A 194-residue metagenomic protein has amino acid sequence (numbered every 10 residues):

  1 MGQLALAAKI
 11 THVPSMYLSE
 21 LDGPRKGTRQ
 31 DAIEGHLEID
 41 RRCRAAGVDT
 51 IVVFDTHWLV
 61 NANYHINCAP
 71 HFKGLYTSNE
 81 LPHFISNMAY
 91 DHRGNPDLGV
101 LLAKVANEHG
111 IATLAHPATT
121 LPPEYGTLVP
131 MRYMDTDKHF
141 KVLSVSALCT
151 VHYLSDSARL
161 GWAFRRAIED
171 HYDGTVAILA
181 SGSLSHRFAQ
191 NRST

Functional and structural regions predicted by a protein language model:
M1-T194: Soluble secreted/lumenal catalytic domains with histidine-centered metal-binding or acid-base catalytic motifs
